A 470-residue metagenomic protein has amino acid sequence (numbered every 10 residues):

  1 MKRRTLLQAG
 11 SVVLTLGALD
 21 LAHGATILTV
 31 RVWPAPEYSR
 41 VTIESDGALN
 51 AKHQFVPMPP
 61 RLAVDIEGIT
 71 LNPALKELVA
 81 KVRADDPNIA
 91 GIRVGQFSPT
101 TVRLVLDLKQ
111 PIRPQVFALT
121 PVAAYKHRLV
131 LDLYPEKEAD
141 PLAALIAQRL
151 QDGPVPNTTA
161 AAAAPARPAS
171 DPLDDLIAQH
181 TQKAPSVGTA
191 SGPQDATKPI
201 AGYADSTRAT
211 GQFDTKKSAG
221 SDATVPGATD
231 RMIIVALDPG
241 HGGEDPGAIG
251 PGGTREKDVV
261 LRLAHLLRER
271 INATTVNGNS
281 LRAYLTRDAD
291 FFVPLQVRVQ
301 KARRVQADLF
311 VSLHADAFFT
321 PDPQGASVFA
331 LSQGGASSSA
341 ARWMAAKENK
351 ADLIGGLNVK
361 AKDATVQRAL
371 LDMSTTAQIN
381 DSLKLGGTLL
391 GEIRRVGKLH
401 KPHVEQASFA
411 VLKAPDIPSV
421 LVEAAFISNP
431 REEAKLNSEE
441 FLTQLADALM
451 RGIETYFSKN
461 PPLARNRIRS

Functional and structural regions predicted by a protein language model:
K2-I234: Signal-peptide-cleaved, periplasmic/extracellular N-terminal interaction regions immediately downstream of the signal
S45-G47, I66-G68, L108-Q110, L133-P135 (+7 more regions): Flexible glycine-/small-residue-rich
A51, L309, F319, R368-S470: Active-site-adjacent mobile loop/cap segments within catalytic or ligand-binding domains
K76, P246-G253, P430-L436: Short acidic, glycine/proline-rich loop/turn micro-motifs
V122-V130, E256-V260, S337, S382 (+2 more regions): Short, charged, low-complexity patches
D174-L176, H180, V187-D363, T375-L385 (+1 more regions): Catalytic-core regions of hydrolytic enzymes
